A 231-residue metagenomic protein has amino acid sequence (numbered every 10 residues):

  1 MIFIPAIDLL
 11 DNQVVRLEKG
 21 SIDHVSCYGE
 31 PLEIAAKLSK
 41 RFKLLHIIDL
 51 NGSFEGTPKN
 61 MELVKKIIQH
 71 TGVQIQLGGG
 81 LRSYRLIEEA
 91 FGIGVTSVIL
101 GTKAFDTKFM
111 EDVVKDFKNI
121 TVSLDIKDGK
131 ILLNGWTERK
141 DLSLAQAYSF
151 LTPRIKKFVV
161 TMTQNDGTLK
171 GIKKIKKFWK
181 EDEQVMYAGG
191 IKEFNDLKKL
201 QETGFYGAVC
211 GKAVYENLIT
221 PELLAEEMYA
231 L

Functional and structural regions predicted by a protein language model:
I2-A6, L44, G72-Q76, T96-I99 (+5 more regions): Structural preference for beta-strand elements that scaffold enzyme active sites
L9-H24, E88, V95-D166: Conserved anion-binding
S21-L38: Short catalytic helix/loop segments, enriched in acidic residues and glycine and frequently bearing histidine
L44-K59, V159-L169: Glycine-rich, proline-tolerant flexible connector loops at the mouths of alpha/beta enzymes
N51, G56-V113: Glycine/small-residue-rich loop that forms an oxyanion/phosphate-binding "nest" at active or ligand-binding sites
G56-Q76, M110-D125, L169-F194: Alpha-helix-loop-beta-strand connector modules within alpha/beta enzyme cores
H70-T71, I75-S97, K174-C210: Catalytic cores of alpha/beta
K108-V122, L197-E202, G207-L231: C-terminal helical cap(s) of enzyme catalytic domains, especially alpha/beta-barrels
